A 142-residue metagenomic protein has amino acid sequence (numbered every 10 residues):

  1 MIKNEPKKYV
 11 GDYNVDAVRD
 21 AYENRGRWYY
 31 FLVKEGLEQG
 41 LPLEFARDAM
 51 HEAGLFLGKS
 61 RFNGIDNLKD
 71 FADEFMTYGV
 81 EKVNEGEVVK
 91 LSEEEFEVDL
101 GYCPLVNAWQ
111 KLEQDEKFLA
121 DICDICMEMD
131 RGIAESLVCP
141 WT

Functional and structural regions predicted by a protein language model:
M1-D124, G132, P140: N-terminal accessory segment detector
